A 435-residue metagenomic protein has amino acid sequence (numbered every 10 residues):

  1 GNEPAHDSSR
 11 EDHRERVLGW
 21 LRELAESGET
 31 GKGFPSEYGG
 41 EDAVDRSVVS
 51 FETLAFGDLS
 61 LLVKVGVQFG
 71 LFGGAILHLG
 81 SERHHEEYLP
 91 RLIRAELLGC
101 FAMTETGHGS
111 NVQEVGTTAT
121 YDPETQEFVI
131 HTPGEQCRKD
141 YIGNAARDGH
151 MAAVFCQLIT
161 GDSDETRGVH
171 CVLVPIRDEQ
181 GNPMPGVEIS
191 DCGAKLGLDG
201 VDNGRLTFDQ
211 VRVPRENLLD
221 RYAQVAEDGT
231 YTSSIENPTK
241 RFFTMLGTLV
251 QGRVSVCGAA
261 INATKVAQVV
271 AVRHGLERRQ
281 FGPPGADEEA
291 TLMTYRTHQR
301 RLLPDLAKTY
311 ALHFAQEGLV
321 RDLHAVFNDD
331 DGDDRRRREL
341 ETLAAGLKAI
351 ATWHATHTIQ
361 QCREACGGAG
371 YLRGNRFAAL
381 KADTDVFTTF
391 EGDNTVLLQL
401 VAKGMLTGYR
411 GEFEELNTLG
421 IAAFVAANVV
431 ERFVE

Functional and structural regions predicted by a protein language model:
G1-G99, G109-S110, Y121, T125-V129 (+1 more regions): Amphipathic, small/basic residue-rich leader segments at the start of a protein or domain
N2-H6, G31-S36, T53-G57, F69-G74 (+6 more regions): Glycine- and acidic
P123, E127-E188: A short core secondary-structure module
I142-N144, T207-G252, V272-M293: A glycine-rich, basic-preceded beta-loop-alpha segment at the flavin cofactor/substrate interface of flavin-utilizing
M184-Q210: Flexible, small-/acidic-enriched active-site or ligand-binding loops
V213, R301-A355, Q360-R363, G367: Accessory "access/gating" subregions that flank catalytic or transport cores
G247-F327, A427, E431-E435: Extended amphipathic alpha-helical segments enriched in small hydrophobics
E341-V434: Alpha-helix capping/hinge segments and adjacent helical runs
